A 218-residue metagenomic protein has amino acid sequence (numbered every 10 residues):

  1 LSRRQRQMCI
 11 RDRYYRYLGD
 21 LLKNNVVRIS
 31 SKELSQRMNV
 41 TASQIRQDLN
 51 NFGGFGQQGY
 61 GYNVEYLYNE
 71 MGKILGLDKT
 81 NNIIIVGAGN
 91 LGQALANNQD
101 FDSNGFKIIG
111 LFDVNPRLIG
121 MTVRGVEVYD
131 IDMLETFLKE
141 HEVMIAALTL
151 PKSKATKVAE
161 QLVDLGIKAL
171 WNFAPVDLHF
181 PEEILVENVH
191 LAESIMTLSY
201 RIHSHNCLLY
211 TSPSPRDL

Functional and structural regions predicted by a protein language model:
L1-R6, I10, Y210-L218: Single conserved hydrophobic/aromatic residue that forms the stacking wall/gate of nucleotide- or nucleobase-binding
R3-Q7, R11-L75: Glycine/serine-rich phosphate-binding loop and adjoining beta1-alpha1 elements at the start of nucleotide-handling
D20-L22, V126-L209: Phosphate-bearing ligand-interacting subdomains that bind or position ATP/ADP/UDP/GDP/NAD(P) or nucleotide-linked
A88: Glycine-rich Rossmann-fold phosphate-binding loop(s) that bind the pyrophosphate of adenine dinucleotide cofactors
L91: Hydrophobic/small residue at the entry helix of a nucleotide-binding pocket
G105-R124: NAD(P)-binding Rossmann-fold cofactor-contacting core
